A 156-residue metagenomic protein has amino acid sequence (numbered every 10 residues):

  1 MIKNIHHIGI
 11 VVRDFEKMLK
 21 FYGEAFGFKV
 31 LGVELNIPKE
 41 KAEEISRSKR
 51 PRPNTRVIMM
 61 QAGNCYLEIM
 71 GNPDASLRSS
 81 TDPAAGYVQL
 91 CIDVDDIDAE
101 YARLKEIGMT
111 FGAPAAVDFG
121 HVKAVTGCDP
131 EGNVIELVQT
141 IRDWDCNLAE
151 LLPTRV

Functional and structural regions predicted by a protein language model:
I5-R13, R56-C65, N72, S79-R103 (+2 more regions): Vicinal oxygen chelate
I10, V33, Y101-V156: Vicinal oxygen chelate
V11-N64: Core segments of cupin and vicinal oxygen chelate
F15, I37, I97-D98, A116: Residues at or immediately preceding the N-termini of alpha-helices
K17-K20, E24, D98-E106: Replace "anionic and nucleotidyl ligands
P38-I45, D74-S79, A113, D145-N147: A short, acidic/glycine-rich surface segment
G71-S76, Q139-T140: Acetyl-CoA-dependent GNAT
